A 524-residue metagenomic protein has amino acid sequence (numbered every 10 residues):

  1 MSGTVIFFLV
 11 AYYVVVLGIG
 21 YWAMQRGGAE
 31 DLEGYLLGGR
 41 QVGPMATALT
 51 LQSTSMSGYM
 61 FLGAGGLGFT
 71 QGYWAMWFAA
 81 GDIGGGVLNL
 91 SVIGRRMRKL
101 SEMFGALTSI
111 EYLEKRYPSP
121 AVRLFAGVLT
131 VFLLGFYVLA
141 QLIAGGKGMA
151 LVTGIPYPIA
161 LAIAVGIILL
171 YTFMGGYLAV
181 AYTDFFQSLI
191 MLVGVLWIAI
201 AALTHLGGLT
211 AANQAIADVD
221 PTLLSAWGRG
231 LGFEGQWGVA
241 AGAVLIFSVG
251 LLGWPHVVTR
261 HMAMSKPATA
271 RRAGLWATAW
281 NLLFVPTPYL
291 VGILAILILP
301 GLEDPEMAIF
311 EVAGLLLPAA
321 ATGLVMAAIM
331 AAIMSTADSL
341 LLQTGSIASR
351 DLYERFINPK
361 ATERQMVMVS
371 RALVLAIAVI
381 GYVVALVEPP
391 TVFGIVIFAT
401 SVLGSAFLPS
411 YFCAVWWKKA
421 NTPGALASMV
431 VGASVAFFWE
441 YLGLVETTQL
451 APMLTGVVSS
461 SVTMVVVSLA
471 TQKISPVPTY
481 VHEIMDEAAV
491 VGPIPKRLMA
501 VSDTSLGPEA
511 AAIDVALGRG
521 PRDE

Functional and structural regions predicted by a protein language model:
M1-E524: Membrane-embedded helix-loop-helix hairpins and adjacent transmembrane boundary segments in multi-pass transporters
